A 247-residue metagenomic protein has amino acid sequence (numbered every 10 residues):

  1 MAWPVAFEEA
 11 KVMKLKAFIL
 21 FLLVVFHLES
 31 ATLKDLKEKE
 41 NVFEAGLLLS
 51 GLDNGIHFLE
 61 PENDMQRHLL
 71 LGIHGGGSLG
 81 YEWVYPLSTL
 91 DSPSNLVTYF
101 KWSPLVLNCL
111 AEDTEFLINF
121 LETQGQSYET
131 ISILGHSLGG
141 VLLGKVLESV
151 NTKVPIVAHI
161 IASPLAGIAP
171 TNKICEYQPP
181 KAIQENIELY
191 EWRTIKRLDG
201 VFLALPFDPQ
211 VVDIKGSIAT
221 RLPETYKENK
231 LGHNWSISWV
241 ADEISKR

Functional and structural regions predicted by a protein language model:
A10-A17: Positively charged n-region of N-terminal signal peptides that target proteins for export
I19-E29: Hydrophobic h-region of N-terminal signal peptides that target proteins for export in Gram-negative bacteria
A31-E129: Active-site catalytic motif of lipid deacylating hydrolases and related acyltransferases
L70, Y81, V97-D199: Serine-dependent carboxylesterase/thioesterase catalytic core of lipase-like alpha/beta-hydrolase/SGNH enzymes
L87-L90, V150-N151, C175-Q178, D208-V211: Glycine-rich, phosphate-binding/catalytic loops in enzymes
Y177-R247: C-terminal catalytic-base region of ester-bond hydrolases, centering on the histidine of the charge-relay
